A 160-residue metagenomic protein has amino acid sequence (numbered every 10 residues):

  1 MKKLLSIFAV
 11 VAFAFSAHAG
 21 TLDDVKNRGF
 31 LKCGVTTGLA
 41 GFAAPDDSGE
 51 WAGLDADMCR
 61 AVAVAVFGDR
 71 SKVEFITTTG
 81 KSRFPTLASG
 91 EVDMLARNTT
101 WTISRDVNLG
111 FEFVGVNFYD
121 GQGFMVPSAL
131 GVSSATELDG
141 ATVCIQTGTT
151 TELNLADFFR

Functional and structural regions predicted by a protein language model:
K2-I7, H18-E74: N-terminal hydrophobic or amphipathic helices and topogenic motifs
F8, G29, T77, T99 (+1 more regions): Residues that line or immediately flank small-molecule/substrate-binding pockets and catalytic motifs
A12-A17: Hydrophobic membrane-targeting alpha-helices
G29, E91, T142: Conserved functional loop/turn residues at catalytic and ligand-binding sites
K32-G41, W51-V66, T100-I103, D120-R160: Bilobed "Venus flytrap"/periplasmic-binding protein-like clamshell domains and structurally analogous long
D46-E50, G90, L109-F113, D139 (+1 more regions): Short, glycine/charged-enriched secondary-structure capping and boundary segments
R60, V64, K72-E137: Acidic, polar ligand-binding/catalytic clefts
